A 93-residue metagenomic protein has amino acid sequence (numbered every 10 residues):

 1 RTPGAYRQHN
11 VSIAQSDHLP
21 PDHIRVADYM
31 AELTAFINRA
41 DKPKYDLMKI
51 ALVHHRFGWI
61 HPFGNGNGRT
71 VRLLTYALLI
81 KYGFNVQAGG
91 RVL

Functional and structural regions predicted by a protein language model:
R1-L93: FIC/Doc superfamily catalytic core
